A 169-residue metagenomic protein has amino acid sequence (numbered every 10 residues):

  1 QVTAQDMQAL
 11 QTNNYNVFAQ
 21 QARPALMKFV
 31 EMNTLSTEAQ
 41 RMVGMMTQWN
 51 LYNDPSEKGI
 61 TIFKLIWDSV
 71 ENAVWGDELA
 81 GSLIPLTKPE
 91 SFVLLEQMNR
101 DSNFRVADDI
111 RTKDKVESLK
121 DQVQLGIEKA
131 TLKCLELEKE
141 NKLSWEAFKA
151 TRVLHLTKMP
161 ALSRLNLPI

Functional and structural regions predicted by a protein language model:
Q1, Q5, F18-Q21: Catalytic nucleotidyl-transfer cores of nucleotide-processing enzymes
T3-Q8, E38: Flexible, glycine/charged-enriched surface loops at secondary-structure junctions
Q11-I169: Acidic, low-complexity N-terminal propeptides/linkers enriched in Ser/Thr/Asp/Gly that mediate export, maturation
